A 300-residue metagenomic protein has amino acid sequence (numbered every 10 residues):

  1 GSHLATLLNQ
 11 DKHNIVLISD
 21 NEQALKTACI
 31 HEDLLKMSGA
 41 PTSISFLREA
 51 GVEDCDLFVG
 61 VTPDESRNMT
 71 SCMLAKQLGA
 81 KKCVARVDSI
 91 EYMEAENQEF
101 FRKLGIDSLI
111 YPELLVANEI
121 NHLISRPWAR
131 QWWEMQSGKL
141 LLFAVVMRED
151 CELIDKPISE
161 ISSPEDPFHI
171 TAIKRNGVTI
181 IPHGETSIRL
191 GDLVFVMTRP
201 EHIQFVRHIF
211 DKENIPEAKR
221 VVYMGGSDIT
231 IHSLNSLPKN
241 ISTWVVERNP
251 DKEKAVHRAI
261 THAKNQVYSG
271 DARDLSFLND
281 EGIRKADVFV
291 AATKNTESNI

Functional and structural regions predicted by a protein language model:
G1-I300: Cytosolic regulatory regions of ion transport systems
